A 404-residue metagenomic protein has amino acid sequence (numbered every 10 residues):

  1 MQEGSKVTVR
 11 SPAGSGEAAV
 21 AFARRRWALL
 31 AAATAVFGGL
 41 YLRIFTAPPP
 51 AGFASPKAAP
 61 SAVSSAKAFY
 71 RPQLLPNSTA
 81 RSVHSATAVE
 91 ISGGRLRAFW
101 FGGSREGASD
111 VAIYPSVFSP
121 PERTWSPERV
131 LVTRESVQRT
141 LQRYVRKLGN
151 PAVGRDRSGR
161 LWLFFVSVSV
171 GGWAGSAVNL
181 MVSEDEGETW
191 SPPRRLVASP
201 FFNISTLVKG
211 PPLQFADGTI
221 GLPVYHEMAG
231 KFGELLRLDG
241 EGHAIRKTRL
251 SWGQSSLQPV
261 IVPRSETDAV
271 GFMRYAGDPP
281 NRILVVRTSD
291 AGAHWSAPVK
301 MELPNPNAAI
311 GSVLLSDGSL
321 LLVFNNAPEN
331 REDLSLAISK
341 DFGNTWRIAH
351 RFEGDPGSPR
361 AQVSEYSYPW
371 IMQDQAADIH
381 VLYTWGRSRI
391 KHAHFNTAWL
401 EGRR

Functional and structural regions predicted by a protein language model:
E3, V9-R404: Asp-box/BNR beta-propeller blade signature and adjacent active/binding-site loops in extracellular glycan-interacting
